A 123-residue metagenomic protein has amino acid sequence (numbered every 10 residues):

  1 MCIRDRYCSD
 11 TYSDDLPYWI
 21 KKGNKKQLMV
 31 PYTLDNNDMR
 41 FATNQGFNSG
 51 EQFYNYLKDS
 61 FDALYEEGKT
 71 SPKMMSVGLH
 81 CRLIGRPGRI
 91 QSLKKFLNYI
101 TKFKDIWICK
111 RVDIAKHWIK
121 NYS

Functional and structural regions predicted by a protein language model:
R4-S71: Active-site-adjacent pocket scaffolds in enzyme catalytic domains
K58-S123: C-terminal domain-boundary segment and adjacent tail
